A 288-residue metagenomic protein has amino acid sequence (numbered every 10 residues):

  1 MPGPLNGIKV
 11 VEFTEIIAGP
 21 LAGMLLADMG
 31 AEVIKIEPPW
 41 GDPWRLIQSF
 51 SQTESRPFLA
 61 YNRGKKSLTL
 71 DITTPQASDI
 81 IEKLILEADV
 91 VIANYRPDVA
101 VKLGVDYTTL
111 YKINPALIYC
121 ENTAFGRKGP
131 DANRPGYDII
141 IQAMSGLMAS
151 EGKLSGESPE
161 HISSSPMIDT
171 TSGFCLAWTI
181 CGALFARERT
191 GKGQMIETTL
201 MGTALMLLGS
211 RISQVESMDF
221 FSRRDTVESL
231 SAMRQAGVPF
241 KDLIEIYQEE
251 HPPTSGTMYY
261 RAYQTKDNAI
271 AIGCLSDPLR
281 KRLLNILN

Functional and structural regions predicted by a protein language model:
M1-R189: N-terminal helix-loop segment corresponding to the beta1-alpha1 unit of nucleotide/adenylate-binding folds
M144, M148-N288: Acidic, glycine-rich segments within the central catalytic cores of soluble metabolic enzymes that bind/position
